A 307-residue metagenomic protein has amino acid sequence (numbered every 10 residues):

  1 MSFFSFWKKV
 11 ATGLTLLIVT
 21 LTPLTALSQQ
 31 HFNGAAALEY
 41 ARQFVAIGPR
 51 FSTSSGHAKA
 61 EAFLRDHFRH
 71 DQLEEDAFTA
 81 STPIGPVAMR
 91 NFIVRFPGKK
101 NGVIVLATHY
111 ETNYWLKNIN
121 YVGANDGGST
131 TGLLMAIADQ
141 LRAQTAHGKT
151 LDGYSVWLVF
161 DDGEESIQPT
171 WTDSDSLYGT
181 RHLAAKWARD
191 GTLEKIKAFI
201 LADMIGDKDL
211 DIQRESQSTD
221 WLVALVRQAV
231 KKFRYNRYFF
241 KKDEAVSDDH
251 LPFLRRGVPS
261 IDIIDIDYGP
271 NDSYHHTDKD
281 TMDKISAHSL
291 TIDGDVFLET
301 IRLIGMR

Functional and structural regions predicted by a protein language model:
F3-L14: Bacterial N-terminal signal peptides that target proteins for export
G13-P23: Bacterial N-terminal signal peptides
A26-S28: Boundary at the C-terminal end of the N-terminal hydrophobic targeting segment
H31, A35, G56, A77-S81 (+2 more regions): Active-site-adjacent substrate-binding region of metalloamidase/peptidase-like peptide-processing proteins
E39-K99: A non-catalytic alpha/beta surface segment that caps or lines the substrate-entry region of metallo-dependent hydrolase
E39-R50, K117, D203, K208-D209 (+1 more regions): Acidic/histidine-rich, surface-exposed loop or edge segments in extracytoplasmic proteins
F44, D76-F78, F96-G98, A107-E111 (+5 more regions): Active-site-proximal beta-strand/loop segments in catalytic clefts of secreted hydrolases
Y121-Q228, F233, R237, K242-A245 (+1 more regions): Acidic/histidine-rich catalytic neighborhood of metal-dependent amide-processing enzymes
